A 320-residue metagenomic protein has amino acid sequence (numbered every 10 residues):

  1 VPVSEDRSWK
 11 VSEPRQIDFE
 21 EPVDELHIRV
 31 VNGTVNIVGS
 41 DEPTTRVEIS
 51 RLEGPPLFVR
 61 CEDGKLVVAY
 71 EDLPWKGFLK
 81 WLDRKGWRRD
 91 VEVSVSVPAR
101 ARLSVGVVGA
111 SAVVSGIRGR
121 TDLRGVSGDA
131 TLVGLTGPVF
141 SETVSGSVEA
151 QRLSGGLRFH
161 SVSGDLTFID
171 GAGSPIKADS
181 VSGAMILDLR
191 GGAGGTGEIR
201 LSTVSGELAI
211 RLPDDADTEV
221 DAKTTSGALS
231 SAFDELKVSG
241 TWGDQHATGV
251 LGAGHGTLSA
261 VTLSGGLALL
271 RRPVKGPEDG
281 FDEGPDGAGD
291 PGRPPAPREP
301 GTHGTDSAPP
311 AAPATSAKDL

Functional and structural regions predicted by a protein language model:
V1-T143, S147-L320: Intrinsically disordered, low-complexity terminal regions
